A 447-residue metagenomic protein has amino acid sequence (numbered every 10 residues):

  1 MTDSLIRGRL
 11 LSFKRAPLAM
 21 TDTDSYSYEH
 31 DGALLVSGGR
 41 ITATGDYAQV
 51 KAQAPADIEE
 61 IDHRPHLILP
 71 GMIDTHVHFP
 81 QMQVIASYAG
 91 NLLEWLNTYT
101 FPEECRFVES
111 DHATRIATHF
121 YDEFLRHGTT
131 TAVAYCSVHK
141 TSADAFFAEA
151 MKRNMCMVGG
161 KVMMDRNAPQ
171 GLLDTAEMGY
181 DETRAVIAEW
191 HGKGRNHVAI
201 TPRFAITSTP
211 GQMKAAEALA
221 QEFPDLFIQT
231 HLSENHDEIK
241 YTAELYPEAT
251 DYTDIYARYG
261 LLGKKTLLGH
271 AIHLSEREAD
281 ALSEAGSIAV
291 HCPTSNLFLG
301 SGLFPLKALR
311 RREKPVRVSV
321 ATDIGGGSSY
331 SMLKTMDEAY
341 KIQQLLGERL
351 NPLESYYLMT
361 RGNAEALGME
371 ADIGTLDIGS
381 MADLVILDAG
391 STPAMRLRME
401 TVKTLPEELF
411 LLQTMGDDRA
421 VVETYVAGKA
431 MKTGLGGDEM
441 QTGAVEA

Functional and structural regions predicted by a protein language model:
M1-P55: N-terminal metal-binding scaffold of metallo-dependent hydrolase/deaminase domains
D3-G8, A52-E94, T118, L125-R126: Replace "His-x-His-based motif
M20-D22, M381-D438, T442-E446: C-terminal cap of metal-dependent C-N hydrolases
Q83-A113, K161-A176, E234-K265, I288 (+2 more regions): Active-site gating loops and adjacent loop-to-helix segments of metal-dependent hydrolytic enzymes
A86-M155, G179-K193: Alpha-helical scaffold segments that flank or form the walls of functional sites
T141-A271: Metal-coordinating catalytic core of metallo-dependent amide/deamination hydrolases
N154-C156, A220-D225, L261-K264, A281-V290 (+1 more regions): Glycine-enriched alpha-helix->loop->beta-strand junction motifs that scaffold or abut catalytic
R258-K265, K307-R396: His/Asp/Glu-enriched, well-ordered alpha-helical/loop segment that forms or immediately abuts the divalent-metal
